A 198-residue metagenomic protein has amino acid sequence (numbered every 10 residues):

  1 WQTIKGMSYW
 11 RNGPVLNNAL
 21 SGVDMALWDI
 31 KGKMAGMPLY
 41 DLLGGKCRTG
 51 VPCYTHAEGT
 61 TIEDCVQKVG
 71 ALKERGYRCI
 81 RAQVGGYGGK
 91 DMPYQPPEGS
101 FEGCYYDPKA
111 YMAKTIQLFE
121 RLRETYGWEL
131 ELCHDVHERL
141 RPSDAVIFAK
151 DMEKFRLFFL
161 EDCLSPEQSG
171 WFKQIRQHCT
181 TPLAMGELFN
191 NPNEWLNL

Functional and structural regions predicted by a protein language model:
W1-M34: Metal- or metallocofactor-binding catalytic centers and their adjacent structured scaffolds across diverse enzyme
Q2-I4, K33, M37-G50: N-terminal amphipathic alpha-helix/helix-capping segment at the start of soluble metabolic enzymes
K5-N12, E58, L157, T180: A broad detector of the eukaryotic-type serine/threonine protein kinase catalytic domain
A19, L27, A35, L39 (+2 more regions): Generic hydrophobic, aliphatic-rich segments that mediate packing or membrane embedding
L20, E58, L164, E187-F189: Active-site nucleophile and cofactor-binding loops and adjacent substrate-binding regions of central metabolic enzymes
D29, D41, E120, K173 (+1 more regions): Active-site phosphate/pyrophosphate- and oxyanion-stabilizing loops and adjacent acidic/basic residues in soluble
G50-H178: Metal-dependent enolase-superfamily TIM-barrel catalytic cores that perform enediolate-based chemistry
E167, W171-L198: Catalytic alpha/beta core domains of metabolic enzymes, predominantly
